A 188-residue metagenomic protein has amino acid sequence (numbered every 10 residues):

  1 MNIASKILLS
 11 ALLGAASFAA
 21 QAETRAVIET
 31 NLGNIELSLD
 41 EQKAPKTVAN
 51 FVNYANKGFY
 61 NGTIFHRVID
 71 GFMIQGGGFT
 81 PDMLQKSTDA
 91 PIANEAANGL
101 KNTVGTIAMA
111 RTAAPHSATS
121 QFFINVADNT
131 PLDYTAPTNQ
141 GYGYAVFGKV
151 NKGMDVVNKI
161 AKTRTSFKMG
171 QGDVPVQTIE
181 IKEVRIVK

Functional and structural regions predicted by a protein language model:
N2-S5, A20-K188: Cyclophilin-like peptidyl-prolyl cis-trans isomerases
S10-A20: Hydrophobic h-region of N-terminal signal peptides that target proteins for export in Gram-negative bacteria
